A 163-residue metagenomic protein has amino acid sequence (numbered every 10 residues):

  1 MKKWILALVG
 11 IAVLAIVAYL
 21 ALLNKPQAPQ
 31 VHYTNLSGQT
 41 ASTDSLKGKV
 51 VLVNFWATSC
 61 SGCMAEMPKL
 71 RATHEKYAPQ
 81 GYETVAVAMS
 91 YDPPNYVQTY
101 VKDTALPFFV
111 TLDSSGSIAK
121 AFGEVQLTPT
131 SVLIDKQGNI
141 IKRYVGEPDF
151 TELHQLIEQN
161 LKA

Functional and structural regions predicted by a protein language model:
M1-T34, A163: N-terminal targeting signals for export/organelle localization
L36, L46, K136: Short, ordered coil/turn segments that flank beta-strands lining enzyme active or ligand-binding pockets
T43-S61: Short active-site neighborhood of thiol/selenol oxidoreductases, capturing the structured segment around
V50-V51, Y82, P129: Alpha/beta-hydrolase fold active-site loops
L52-N54, A86-A88, V132-L133: Hydrophobic beta-strand core positions in alpha/beta domains
M64-T104, S114-K120: Structural microenvironment flanking redox-active thiols in thiol-disulfide oxidoreductases
T99-P107, S114-E158: Thiol/disulfide oxidoreductase modules built on the thioredoxin-like
